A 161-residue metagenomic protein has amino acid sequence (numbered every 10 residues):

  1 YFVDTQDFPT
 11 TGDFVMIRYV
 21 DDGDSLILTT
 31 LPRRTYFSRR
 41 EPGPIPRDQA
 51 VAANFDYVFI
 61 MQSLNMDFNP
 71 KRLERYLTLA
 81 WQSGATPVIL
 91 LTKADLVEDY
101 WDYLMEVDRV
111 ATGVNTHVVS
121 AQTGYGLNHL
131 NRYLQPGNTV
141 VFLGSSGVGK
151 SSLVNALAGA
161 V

Functional and structural regions predicted by a protein language model:
Y1-P70: N-terminal accessory targeting/assembly segments
F2-D21, I27-T30, Y125-V161: Conserved G1/Walker A P-loop phosphate-binding module
T5, R47-Q49, T78, E106-V107 (+1 more regions): Short, flexible, glycine/charge-rich loop motifs used to bind or transfer phosphoryl groups or to couple energy/partner
G12, A80, T92: Residue-level signal for inorganic ion chemistry
I60, I89-L91: Structural beta-sheet core signal
K71-Q82: Histidine-anchored nucleotide/phosphate-binding helix
T86, K93-V148: Canonical P-loop GTPase G-domain recognition
